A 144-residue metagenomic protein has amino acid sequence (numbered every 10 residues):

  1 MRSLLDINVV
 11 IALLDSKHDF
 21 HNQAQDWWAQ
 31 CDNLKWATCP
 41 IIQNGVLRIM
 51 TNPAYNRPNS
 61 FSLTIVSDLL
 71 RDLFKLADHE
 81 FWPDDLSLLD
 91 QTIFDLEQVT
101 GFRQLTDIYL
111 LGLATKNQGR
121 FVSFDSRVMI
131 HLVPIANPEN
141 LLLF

Functional and structural regions predicted by a protein language model:
M1-T38, P53-I65: Short, well-structured N-terminal submotif of metal-dependent ribonuclease cores
R2, S87-T100, L111-F144: Acidic, PIN/NYN-like endoribonuclease modules and their adjacent C-terminal/linker elements
N8-V9, I41, S126-R127: Alpha-helix/helix-capping structural signal
S16, P40-N44, S67, R71-V99: Acidic catalytic patch
K35, D78-E80, E139-N140: Conserved beta-strand segments of alpha/beta enzyme cores
C39, T106, F124: Replace "coordinates the UDP/GDP/TDP-sugar" with "coordinates nucleotide-activated sugar donors
R48-D78: Helix-adjacent hinge/juxtasegments
